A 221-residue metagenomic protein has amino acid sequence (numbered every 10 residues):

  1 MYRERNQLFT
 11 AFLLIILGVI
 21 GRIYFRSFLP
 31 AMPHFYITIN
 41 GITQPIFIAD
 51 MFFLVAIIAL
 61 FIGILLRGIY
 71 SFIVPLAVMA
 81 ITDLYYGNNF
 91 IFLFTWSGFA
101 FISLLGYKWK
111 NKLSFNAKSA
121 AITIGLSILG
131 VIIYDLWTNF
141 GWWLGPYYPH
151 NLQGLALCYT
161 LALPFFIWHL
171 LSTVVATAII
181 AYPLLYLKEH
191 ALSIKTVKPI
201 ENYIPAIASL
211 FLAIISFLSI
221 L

Functional and structural regions predicted by a protein language model:
M1-L17, L157-L221: Alpha-helical transmembrane segments and their cytosolic interface
Y2-R5, F9-T10, R26-F28, L65-I69 (+1 more regions): Mature catalytic domains of secreted/periplasmic carbohydrate-active enzymes
R5-L8, G68-I73, F92, F115-A120: Membrane-helix interface segments
I15-R26, L76-N88, I128-F140, S209-L221: Aromatic-anchored segments of alpha-helical transmembrane domains
I23-F52, L76-W109: Interfacial aromatic-anchored transmembrane helix boundaries in multi-pass membrane proteins
Y36-I37, L93, N116-I194: Membrane-embedded alpha-helical hairpins and interfacial helices in multi-pass inner-membrane proteins
L54-S71, L105: Generic transmembrane alpha-helix motif of multi-pass integral membrane proteins
S71-T82, I122-V131, I180, V197-E201 (+1 more regions): Central hydrophobic cores of alpha-helical transmembrane segments in multi-pass integral membrane proteins
